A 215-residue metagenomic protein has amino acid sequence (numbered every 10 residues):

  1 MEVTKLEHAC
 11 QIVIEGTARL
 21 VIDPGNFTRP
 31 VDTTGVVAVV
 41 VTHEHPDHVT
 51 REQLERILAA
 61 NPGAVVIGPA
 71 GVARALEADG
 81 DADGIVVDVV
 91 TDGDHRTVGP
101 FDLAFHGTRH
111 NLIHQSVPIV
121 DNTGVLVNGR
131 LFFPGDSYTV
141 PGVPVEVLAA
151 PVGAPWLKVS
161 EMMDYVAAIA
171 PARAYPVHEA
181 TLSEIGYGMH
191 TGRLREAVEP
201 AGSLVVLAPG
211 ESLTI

Functional and structural regions predicted by a protein language model:
M1-T34, V89-P144, P155-E161, A208-I215: Core dinuclear metal-dependent hydrolase active-site scaffold
T4, G80, G84-G99, M163 (+1 more regions): Binuclear metal-ion centers of metallo-dependent hydrolases, dominated by the metallo-beta-lactamase
N26-G68, E146-A149: Active-site metal-binding motif and surrounding structural segment of the metallo-beta-lactamase
P46, V72-A73, D94, T139 (+1 more regions): Alpha-helix capping/helix-boundary segments
E52-A60, D79, E161-Y165: A short acidic, amphipathic alpha-helical/loop segment
A60-V65, I169-R173, P200-G202: A short helix->loop->beta-strand "cap" motif at the edges of active sites that frequently abuts
G63-G71, R173-A180: Short internal beta-strands
T123-E196: Metallo-beta-lactamase
